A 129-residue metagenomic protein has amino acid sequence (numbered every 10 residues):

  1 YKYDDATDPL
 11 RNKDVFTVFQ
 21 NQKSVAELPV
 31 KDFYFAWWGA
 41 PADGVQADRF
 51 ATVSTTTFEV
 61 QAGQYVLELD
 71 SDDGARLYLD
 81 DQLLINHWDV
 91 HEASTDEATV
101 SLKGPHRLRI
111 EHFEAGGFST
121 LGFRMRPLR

Functional and structural regions predicted by a protein language model:
Y1-V66, D70-R129: Extracellular/secretory pathway-exposed regions associated with glycan biology
